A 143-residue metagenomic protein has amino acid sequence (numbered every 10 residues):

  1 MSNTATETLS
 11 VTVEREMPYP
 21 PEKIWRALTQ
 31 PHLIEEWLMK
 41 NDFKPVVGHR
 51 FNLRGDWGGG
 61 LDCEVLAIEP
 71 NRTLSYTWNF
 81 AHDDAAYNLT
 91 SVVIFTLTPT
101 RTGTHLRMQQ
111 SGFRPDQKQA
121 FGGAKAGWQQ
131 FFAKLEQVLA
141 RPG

Functional and structural regions predicted by a protein language model:
M1-T12: Short acidic N-proximal helix/loop "leader" segments that mark the beginning of a domain or an inter-domain linker
T6, G112-G143: A conserved amphipathic terminal alpha-helix motif
T12-V13, Y19, Q30-E64: Short beta-edge strand/loop motif at the mouth of beta-sheet-based domains
L28, L38, W78, L139: Short, flexible helix/strand-to-coil boundary loops that buttress conserved ligand/catalytic motifs in alpha/beta
T29, T104: Ser/Thr-centric signal marking residues that sit in or immediately flank functional binding/regulatory motifs
M39-F43, G58-T102, S111-F113: Hydrophobic-ligand binding "helix-grip"
